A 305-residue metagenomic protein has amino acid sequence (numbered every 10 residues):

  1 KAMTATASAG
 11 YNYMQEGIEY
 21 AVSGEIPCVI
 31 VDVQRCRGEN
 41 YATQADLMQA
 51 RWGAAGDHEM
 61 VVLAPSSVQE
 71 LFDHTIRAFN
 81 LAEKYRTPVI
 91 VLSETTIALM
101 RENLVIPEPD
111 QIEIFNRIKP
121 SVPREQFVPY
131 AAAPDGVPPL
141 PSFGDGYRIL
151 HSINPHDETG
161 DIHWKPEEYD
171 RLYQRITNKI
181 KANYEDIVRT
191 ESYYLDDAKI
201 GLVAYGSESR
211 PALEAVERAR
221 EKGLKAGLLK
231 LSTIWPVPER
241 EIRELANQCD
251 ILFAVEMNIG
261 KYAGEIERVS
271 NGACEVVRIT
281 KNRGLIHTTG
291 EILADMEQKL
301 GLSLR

Functional and structural regions predicted by a protein language model:
K1-M3, V33-R35, A55-V62, Y194-L195 (+2 more regions): Glycine/charged-rich beta-loop-alpha catalytic/anionic-binding loops adjacent to active sites
K1-Q49, V61-E83: Thiamine diphosphate
Y13, Y20, Y41, W52 (+7 more regions): Phenylalanine-focused residue identity feature
Y41-E59, C249, A254: A structural-propensity feature for long, helix-poor, extended segments
E83-R305: Flexible, low-complexity linker and terminal segments
